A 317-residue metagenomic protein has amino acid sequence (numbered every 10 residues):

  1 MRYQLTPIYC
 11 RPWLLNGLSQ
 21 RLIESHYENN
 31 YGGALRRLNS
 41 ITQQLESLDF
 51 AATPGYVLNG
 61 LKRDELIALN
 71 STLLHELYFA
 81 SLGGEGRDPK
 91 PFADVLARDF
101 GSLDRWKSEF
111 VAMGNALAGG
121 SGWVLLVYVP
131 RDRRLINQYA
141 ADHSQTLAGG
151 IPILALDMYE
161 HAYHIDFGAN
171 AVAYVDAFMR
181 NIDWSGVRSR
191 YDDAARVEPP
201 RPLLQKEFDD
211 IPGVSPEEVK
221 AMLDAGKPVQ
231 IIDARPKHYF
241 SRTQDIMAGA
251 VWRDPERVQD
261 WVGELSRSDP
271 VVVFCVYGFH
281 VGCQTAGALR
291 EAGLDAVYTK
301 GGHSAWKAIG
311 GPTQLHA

Functional and structural regions predicted by a protein language model:
M1-P202: Feature for soluble, non-membrane regions of globular proteins
R196-V229, K237-V272, V276-A317: Rhodanese-like catalytic fold shared by cysteine-dependent sulfurtransferases and DSP/PTP-type phosphatases
D233: ADP-ribose/adenylate-binding Rossmann-like module
